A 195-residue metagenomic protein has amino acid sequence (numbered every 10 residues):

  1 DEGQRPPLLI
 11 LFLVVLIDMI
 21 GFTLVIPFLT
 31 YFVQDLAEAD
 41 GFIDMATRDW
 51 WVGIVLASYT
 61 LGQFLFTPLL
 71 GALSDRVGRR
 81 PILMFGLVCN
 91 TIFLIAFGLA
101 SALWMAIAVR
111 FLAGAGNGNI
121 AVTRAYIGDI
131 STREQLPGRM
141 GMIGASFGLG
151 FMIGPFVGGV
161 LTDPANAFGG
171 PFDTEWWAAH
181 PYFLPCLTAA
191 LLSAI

Functional and structural regions predicted by a protein language model:
Q4-L36: Pair of pore-lining "gating" transmembrane helices in MFS-fold secondary transporters
F32-F64: Extracellular/periplasmic helix-loop-helix junction of adjacent transmembrane segments in MFS-like secondary
R48-W51, Q135-M142, P181: Cytoplasmic loop-to-transmembrane helix junctions
L56-P68, G118, F151-M152: Residue-level signature of mid-helix packing/kink "hotspots" within the transmembrane helices of 12-pass Major
F64-L103: Conserved MFS/SLC helix-loop-helix module at the cytosolic interface between two early adjacent transmembrane helices
A108-F147: Cytoplasmic helix-loop-helix junction between adjacent transmembrane helices in 12-TM secondary transporters
M140-N166: Glycine-rich segments within core transmembrane alpha-helices of 12-TM secondary carriers
A179-I195: Symmetry-related core transmembrane helices of the 12-TM Major Facilitator Superfamily/SLC fold
